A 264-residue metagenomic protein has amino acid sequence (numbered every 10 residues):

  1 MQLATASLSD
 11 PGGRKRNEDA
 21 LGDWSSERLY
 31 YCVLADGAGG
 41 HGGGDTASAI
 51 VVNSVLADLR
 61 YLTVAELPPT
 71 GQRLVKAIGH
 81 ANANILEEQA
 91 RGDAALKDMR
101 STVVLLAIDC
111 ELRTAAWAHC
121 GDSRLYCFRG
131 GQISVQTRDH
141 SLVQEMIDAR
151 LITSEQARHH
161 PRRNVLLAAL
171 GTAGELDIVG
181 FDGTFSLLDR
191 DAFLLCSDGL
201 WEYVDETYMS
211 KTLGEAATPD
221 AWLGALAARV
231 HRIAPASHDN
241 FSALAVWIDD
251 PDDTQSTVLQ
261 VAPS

Functional and structural regions predicted by a protein language model:
M1-S264: PP2C/PPM-type serine/threonine phosphatase catalytic domain
